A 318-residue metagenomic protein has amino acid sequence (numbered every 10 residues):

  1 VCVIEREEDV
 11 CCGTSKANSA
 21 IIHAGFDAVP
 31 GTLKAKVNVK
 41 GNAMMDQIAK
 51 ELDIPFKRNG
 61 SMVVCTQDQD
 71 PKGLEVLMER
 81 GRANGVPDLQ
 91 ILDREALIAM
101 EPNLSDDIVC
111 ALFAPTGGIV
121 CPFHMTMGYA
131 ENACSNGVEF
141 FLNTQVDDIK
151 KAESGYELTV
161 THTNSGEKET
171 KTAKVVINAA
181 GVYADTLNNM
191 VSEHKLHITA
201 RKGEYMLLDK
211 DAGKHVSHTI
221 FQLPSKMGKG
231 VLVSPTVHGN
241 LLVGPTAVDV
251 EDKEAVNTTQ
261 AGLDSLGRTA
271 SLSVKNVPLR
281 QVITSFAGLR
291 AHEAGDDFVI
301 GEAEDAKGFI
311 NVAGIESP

Functional and structural regions predicted by a protein language model:
V1-A17: Glycine-rich FAD pyrophosphate-binding loop
E5, R58, L92-R94, L142-T144 (+1 more regions): Short loop/edge segments at beta-strand edges and connector loops that shape dinucleotide/nucleotide cofactor-binding
A20-M100, V109, G230-V231: Dinucleotide-binding Rossmann-like beta1-alpha1 core, especially the glycine-rich loop that anchors the ADP
V29-V39, V64-G73, L112-C134, F141 (+2 more regions): Short beta-strand to alpha-helix junction loop
L112-V175: Helical element adjacent to the flavin cofactor pocket in flavoenzyme catalytic cores
G128, P224, G228, V237-H238 (+1 more regions): C-terminal catalytic lobe of FAD-dependent flavoproteins
N178-E193: Flavin (primarily FAD) binding-site architecture
N189-S192, L196, K202-E204, K210-L241 (+3 more regions): Mid-domain catalytic core of redox enzymes that form a hydrophobic substrate pocket/lid adjacent to a catalytic redox
